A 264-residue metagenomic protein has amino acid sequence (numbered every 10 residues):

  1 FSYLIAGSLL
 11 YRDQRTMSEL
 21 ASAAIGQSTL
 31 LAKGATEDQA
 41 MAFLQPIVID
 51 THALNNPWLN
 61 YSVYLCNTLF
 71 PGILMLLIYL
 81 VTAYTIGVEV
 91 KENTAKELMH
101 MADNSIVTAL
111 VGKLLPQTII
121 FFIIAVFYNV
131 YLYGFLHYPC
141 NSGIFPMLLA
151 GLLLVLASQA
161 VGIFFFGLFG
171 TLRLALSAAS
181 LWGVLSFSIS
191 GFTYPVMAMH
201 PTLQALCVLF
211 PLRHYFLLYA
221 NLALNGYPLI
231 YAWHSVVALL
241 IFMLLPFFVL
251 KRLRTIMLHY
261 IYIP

Functional and structural regions predicted by a protein language model:
F1-V81: Transport-system extracytoplasmic interface segments
S2, A109-L110, F166, F216: Short, surface-exposed helix/turn micro-motifs that flank interaction/cofactor sites
R12, L80-V88, E92, Q159-G167 (+1 more regions): Short helix-terminus and kink motifs of transmembrane alpha helices, predominantly at the cytoplasmic interface
S18-I25, T29-E37, Y84-K91, A109 (+4 more regions): Low-complexity, flexible helical/coil segments
G26-T29, I78, T94, V126 (+1 more regions): Short amphipathic alpha-helical interaction/hinge segments
M41, D50, L54-W58, L98-V111 (+7 more regions): Juxtamembrane loop-helix boundary motifs flanking transmembrane segments in multi-pass membrane proteins
H52-L132: Hydrophobic alpha-helical transmembrane segments of multi-pass membrane transport proteins
I119, I123, F127-Y131, P139-P264: Membrane-spanning alpha-helical segments of multipass transporters and channels
